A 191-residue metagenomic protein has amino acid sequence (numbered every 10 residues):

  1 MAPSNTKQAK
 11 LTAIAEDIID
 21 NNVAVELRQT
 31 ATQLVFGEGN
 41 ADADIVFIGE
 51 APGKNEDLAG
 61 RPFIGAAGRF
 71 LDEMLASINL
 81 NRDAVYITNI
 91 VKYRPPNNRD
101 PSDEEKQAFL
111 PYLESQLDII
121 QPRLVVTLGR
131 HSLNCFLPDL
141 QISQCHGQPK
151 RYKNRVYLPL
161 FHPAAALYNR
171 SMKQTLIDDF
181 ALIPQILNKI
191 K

Functional and structural regions predicted by a protein language model:
M1-A66, K191: Active-site and ligand/interface coordination hotspots across diverse enzymes and nucleic-acid-associated assemblies
A2-Q8, I78, R82-D83, I90-K191: Glycine/proline-rich loop-helix segments at beta-alpha junctions forming the active-site rim of enzyme cores
E50, N89-I90: Short, conserved active-site loops that position catalytic residues or coordinate cofactors/metal ions across diverse
K54-N81, Y86: Glycine-rich, small/polar surface segments that engage phosphate groups of diverse ligands
